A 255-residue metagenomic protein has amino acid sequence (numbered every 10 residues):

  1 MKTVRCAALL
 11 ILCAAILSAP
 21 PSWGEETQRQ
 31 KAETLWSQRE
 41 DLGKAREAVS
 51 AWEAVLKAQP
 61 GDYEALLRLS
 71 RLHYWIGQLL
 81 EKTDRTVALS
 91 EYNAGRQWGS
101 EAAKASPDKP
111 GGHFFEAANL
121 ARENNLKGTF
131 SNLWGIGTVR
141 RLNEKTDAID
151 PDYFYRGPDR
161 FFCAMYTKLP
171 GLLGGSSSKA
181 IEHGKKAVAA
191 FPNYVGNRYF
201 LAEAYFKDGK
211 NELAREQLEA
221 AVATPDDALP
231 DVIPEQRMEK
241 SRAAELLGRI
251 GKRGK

Functional and structural regions predicted by a protein language model:
M1-C6: Positively charged n-region of N-terminal signal peptides that target proteins for export
A7-S18: Bacterial N-terminal signal peptides
A19-E26: Boundary at the C-terminal end of the N-terminal hydrophobic targeting segment
E25, Y63-E64, P110-G111, F154-R156 (+2 more regions): Helix-start (N-cap) detector for alpha-helical repeat units in TPR-like alpha-solenoids, especially tetratricopeptide
Q30-S50, R71-D108, G112-K145, R156-A190 (+2 more regions): Short coil/linker segments at helix-helix boundaries
P60, P107-D108, P151-Y153, P192: Short coil turns that delineate tetratricopeptide repeat
L201-K255: Long, ordered, amphipathic alpha-helical scaffolds
